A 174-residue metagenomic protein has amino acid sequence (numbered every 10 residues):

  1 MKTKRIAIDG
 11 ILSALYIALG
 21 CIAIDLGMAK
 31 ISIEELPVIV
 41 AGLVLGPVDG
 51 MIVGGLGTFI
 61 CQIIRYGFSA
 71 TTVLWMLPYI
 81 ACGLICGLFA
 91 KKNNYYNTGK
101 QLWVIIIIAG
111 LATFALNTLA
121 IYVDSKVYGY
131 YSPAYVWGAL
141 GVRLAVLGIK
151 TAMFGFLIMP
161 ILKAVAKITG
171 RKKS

Functional and structural regions predicted by a protein language model:
M1-S174: Loop-helix junctions at membrane interfaces
